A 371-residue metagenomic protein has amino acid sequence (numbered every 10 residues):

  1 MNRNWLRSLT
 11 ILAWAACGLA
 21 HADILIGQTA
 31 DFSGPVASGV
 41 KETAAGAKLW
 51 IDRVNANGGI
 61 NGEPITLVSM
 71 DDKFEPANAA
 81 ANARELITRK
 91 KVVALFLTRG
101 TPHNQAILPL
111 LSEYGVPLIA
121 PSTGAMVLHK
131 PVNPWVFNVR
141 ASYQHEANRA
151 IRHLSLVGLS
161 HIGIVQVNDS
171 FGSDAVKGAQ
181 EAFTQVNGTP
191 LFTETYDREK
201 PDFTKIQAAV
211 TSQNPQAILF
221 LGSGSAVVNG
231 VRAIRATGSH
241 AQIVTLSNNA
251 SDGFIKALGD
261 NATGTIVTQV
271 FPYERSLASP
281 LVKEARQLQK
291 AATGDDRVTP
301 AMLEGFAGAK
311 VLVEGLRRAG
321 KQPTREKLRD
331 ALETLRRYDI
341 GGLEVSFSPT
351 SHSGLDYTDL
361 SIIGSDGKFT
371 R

Functional and structural regions predicted by a protein language model:
M1-L9: Bacterial N-terminal signal peptides that target proteins for export
C17-A22: Sec/Tat signal peptide C-region and signal peptidase I cleavage site
L25, S38-A45, N57-V127, D197-F203 (+2 more regions): Beta-alpha junction/loop-to-helix N-cap segments that form part of ligand/metal-binding clefts
G27-K48, M70-A77, R99-P102, V165-S173 (+2 more regions): Extracytoplasmic "Venus flytrap"
A81, A125-V127, P134-G238, E274-Q287: Extracellular/periplasmic Venus flytrap/periplasmic-binding protein
L86, K90-R99, I119-P121, G163-Q166 (+4 more regions): Periplasmic-binding protein-like
V231-G305, G367-T370: Extracellular/periplasmic periplasmic-binding protein-like sensory domains
A291-M302, V313-F369: Segments of small-molecule ligand-sensing domains
